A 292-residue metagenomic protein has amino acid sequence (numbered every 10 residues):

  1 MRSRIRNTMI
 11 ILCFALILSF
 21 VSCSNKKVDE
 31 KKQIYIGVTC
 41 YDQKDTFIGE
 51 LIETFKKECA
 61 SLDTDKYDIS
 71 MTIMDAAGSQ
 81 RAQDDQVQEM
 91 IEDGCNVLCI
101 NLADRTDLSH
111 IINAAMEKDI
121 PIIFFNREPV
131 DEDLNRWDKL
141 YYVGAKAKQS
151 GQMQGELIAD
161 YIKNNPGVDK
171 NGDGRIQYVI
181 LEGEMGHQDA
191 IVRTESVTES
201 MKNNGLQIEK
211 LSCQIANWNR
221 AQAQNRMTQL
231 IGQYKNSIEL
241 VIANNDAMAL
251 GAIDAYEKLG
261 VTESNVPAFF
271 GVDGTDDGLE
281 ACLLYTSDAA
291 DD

Functional and structural regions predicted by a protein language model:
M1-M9: Bacterial N-terminal signal peptides that target proteins for export
I10-L18: Hydrophobic helical h-region of N-terminal Sec-dependent signal peptides in bacterial secretory/periplasmic proteins
V21-S22: C-terminal motif of bacterial Sec signal peptides marking the signal peptidase cleavage site
T39-I52, M71-A82, A103-D104, N126-E128 (+5 more regions): Hinge/beta->alpha junction and helix N-cap segments in small-molecule ligand-binding domains
E53-I73, N203-G205: Signal peptide-proximal N-terminal region of secreted/periplasmic/extracellular or secretory-lumen proteins
F55, Q88, I100-E117, S196-V197 (+1 more regions): Hydrophobic alpha-helical
I111-Q149, G167-R175, T275-L284: Flexible loop/hinge segments that line or gate small-molecule binding clefts
Y285-A290: Conserved small/polar residues in nucleotide/adenosyl-binding loops
